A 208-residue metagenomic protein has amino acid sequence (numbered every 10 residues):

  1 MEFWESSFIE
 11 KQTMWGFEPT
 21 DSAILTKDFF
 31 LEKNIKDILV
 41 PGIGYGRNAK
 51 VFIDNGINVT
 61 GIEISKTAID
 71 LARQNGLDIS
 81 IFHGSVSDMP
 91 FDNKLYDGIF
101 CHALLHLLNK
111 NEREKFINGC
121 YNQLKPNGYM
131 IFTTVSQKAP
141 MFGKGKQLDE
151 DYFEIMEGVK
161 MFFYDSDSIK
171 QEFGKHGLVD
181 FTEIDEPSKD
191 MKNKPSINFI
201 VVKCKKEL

Functional and structural regions predicted by a protein language model:
M1-L39, G44-F91, E112-K115, Y129-L208: Class I (Rossmann-like) S-adenosyl-L-methionine-dependent methyltransferase catalytic domain, capturing the SAM-binding
F30, L108, L124: Hydrophobic pocket-lining residues that define ligand/cofactor binding sites across diverse proteins
F100: A conserved beta-strand element that flanks and buttresses the S-adenosyl-L-methionine
A103-L107: Short catalytic micro-motifs in class I SAM-dependent methyltransferases
E114-P126: A short glycine-rich, Lys/Arg-flanked "PGG" loop and its adjoining helix->strand segment in the class I
